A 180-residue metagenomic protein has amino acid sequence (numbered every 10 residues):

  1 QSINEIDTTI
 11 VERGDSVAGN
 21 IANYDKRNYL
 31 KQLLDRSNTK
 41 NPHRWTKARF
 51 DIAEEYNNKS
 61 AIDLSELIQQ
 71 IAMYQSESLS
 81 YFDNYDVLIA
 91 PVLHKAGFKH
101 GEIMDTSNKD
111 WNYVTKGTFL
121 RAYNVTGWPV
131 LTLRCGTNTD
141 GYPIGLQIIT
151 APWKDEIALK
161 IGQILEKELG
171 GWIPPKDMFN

Functional and structural regions predicted by a protein language model:
Q1, S65, V125-N180: Structural helix-boundary/capping segments
Q1-I10: Acidic-enriched catalytic cores of C-N bond-cleaving enzymes acting on peptides and small amides
E5, N20-Q75, L79, T132-P143: Short helix-loop capping/hinge segments that flank enzyme active sites or metal/cofactor-binding pockets
A18, G97-G117: Short, surface-exposed loop/helix-turn segments at secondary-structure junctions that function as lids/hinges flanking
E77-L79, D110-L133: Small-aliphatic-rich amphipathic alpha-helix that forms the alpha element of a beta-alpha
L93: Short glycine-/small-residue-rich Rossmann-like dinucleotide-binding loops
